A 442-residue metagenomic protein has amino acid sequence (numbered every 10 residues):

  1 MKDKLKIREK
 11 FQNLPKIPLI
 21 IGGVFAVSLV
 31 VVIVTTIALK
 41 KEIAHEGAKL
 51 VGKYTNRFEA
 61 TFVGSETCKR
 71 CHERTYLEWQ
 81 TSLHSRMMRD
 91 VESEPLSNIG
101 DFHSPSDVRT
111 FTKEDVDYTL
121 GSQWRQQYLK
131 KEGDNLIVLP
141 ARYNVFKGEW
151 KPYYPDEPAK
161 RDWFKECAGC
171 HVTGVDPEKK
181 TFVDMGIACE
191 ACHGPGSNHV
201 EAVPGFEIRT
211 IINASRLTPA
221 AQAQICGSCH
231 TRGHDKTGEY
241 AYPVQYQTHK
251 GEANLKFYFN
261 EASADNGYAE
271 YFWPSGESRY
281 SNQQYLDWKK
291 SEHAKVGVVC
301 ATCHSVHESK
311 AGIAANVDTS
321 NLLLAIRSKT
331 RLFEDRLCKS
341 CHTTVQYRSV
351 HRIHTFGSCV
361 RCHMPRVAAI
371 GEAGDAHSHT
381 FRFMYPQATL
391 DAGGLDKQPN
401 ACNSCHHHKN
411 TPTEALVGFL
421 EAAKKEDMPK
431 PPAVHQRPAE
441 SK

Functional and structural regions predicted by a protein language model:
M1-K16: N-terminal Lys/Arg-rich, disordered targeting/topogenic segments
I20-I21, R348: Transmembrane helix-loop-helix
I21-T35: Hydrophobic membrane-insertion alpha-helices, especially the h-region of bacterial N-terminal signal peptides
I33-E46: Hydrophobic single-pass membrane-insertion segments
H45-E59, R74-P140, V145, Y153 (+2 more regions): Primarily the internal scaffold of c-type cytochrome electron-transfer domains, especially repeated/multiheme c-type
N56-R70: Local sequence-structure signature of Cys/Sec-based thiol-disulfide redox active-site neighborhoods
R142-E166: A short, surface-exposed interaction/processing loop segment used at functional sites
P158-R161, E166-F182, C189-H193: Surface-exposed recognition patches
